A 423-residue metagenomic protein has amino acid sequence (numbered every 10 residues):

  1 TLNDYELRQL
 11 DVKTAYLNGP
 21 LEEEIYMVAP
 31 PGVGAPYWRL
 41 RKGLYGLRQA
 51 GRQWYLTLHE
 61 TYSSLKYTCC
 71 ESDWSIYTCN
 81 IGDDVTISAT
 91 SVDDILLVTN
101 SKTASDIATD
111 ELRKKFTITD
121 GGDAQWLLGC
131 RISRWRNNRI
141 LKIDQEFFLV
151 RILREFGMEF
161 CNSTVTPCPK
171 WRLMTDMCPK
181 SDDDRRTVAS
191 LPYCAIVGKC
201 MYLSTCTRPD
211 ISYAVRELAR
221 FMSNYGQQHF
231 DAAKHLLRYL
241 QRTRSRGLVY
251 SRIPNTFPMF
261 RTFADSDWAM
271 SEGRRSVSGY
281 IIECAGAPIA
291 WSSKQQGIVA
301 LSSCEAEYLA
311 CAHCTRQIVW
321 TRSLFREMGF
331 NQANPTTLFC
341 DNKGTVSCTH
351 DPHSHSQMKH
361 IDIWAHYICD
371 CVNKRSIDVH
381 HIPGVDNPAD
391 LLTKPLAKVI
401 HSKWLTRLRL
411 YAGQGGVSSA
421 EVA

Functional and structural regions predicted by a protein language model:
T1-T117: Metal/cofactor- and membrane transport-associated sequence elements
T1-Y5, R238-A264, F330: Structured nucleic-acid-interacting core domains from mobile-element enzymes and related host factors, especially RNase
D11, M27, G46, L58 (+21 more regions): Mobile genetic element proteins and their domesticated derivatives, centered on retroelements and DNA transposons
K13-W38, L56, N80-I81, F160-M177 (+1 more regions): Reverse-transcriptase-like RNA-dependent polymerase core
L56-L97, A104-D106, K115-A124, L203-A214 (+3 more regions): Active-site palm subdomain of RNA-directed nucleic acid polymerases
G121-L248, P383, L391-T393: C-terminal reverse transcriptase regions that engage the nucleic-acid substrate
R131, F221, P258-M259, K294-A423: RNase H-like nuclease module associated with reverse transcription
C200, T262-C304: RNase H-like nuclease fold core
